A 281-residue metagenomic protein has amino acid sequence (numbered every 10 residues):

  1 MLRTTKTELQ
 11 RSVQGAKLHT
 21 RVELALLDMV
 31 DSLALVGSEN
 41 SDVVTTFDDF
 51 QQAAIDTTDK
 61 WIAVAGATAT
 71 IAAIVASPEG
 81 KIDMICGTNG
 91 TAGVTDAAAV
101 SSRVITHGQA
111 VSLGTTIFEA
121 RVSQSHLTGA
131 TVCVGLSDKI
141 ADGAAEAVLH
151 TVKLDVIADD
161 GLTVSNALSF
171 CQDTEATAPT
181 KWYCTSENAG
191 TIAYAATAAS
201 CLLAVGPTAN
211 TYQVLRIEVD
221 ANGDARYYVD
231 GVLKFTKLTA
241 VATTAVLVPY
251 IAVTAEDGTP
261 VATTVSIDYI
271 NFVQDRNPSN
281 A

Functional and structural regions predicted by a protein language model:
M1-A25, S279-A281: Short, intrinsically disordered N-terminal pre-domain segments
L9-Q14, V241-A281: Ligand-recognition surfaces built from glycine- and aromatic
Q14-A65: Extracellular carbohydrate-recognition regions
F50, F118-A120, N210-D220, A225-Y227: Short tryptophan-centered beta-strand motifs in secreted/extracellular beta-sheet-rich domains of glycan-recognition
D56-M84: Extracellular glycan-recognition surfaces and repeat-rich motifs
C86-W182: Secretory/extracellular carbohydrate-interaction modules and structurally similar beta-sandwich "look-alikes"
E187-V214: Short, aromatic/His-centered strand-loop micro-motif at the edge of beta-sheets
N222, V229-V248: Short, solvent-exposed beta-strand-to-loop segments that form ligand-recognition rims of beta-rich domains
